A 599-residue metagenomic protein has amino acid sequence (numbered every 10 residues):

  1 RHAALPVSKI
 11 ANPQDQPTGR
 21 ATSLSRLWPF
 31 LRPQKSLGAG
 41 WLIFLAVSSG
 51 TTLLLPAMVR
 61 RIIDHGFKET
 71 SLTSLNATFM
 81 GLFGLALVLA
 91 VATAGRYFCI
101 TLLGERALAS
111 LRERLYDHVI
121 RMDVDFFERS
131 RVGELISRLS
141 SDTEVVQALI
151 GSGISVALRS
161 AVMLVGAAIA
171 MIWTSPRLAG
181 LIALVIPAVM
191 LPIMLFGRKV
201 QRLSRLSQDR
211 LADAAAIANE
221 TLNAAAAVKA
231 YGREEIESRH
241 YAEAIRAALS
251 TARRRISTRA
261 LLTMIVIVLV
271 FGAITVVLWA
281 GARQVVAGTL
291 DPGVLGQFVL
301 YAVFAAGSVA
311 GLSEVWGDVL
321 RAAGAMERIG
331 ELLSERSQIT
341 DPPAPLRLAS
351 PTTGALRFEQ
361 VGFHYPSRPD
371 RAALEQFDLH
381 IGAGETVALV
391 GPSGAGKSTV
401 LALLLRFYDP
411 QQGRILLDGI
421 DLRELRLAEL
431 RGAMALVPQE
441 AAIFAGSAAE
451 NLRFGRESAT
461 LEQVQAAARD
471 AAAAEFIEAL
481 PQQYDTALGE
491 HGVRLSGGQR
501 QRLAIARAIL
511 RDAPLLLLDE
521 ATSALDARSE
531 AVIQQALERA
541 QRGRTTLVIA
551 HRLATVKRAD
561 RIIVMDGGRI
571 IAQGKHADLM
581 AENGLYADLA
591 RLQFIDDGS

Functional and structural regions predicted by a protein language model:
R1-L55, F67-L82, R96-G104, D117 (+8 more regions): Membrane-integrated ABC transporters
N12-R20, I43-F44, T51-D64, L85-V132 (+11 more regions): Juxtamembrane helix-loop junctions of ABC transporter transmembrane domains
P33, L37-G50, V88, S152-L206 (+2 more regions): Transmembrane helices of ABC transporter permease
P33-K35, V124-D125, S141-I150, I154 (+8 more regions): An intracellular "coupling" helix at the cytosolic face of ABC transporter transmembrane type-1 domains
S71-T73, A77, A170-L184, R254 (+2 more regions): Helix-loop-helix
V119, Y241, I329, F358-Q360: Conserved catalytic Walker-motif region of ABC-type ATPase nucleotide-binding domains
Q338-P351: Pre-NBD coupling/linker segments of ABC/ABC-like ATPases
A349-S599: ABC-type nucleotide-binding domain
